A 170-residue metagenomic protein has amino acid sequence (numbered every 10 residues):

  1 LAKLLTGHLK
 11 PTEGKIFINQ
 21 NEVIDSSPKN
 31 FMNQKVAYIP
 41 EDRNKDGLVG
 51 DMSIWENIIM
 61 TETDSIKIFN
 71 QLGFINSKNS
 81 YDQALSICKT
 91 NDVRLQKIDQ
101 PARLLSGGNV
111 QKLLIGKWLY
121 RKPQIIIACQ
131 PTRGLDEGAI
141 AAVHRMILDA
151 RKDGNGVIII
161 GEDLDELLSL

Functional and structural regions predicted by a protein language model:
L1-L170: Glycine-rich phosphate-binding loops of nucleotide-dependent enzymes
